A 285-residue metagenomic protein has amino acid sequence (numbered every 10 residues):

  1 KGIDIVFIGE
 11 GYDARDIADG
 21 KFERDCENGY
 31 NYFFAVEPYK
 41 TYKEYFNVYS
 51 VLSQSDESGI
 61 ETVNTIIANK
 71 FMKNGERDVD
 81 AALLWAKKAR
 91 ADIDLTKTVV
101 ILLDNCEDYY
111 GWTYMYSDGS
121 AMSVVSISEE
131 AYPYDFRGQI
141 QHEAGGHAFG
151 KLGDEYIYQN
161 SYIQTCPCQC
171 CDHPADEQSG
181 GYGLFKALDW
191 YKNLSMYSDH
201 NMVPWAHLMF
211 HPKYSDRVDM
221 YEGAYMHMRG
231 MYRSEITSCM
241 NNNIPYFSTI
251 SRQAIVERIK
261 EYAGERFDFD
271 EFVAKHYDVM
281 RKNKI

Functional and structural regions predicted by a protein language model:
K1, K40-K43, A91-K97, K213-S215 (+2 more regions): Extracellular/periplasmic catalytic domains that process cell-envelope and extracellular macromolecules
K1-L95, N105-D108, Y277: Propeptide-to-catalytic entry region of secreted or membrane-anchored zinc metalloproteases
D4-G9, N47-S50, V99-L103, S123-S126 (+3 more regions): Structural recognition of the beta-strand scaffold that forms the well-ordered cores of secreted hydrolase catalytic
Y12, D16-D25, S117-A144: Short pre-active-site segment immediately N-terminal to the catalytic Zn-binding motif
R15-D19, S58-I60, Y109-V125, F149 (+1 more regions): Extracytoplasmic/secreted cell-surface and envelope-processing proteins
R24-Y32, H147, Q253, E257: Solvent-exposed, polar/charged alpha-helical surfaces in well-ordered, non-transmembrane soluble domains, broadly
N31-Y39, G145, G150-D154: Sec-exported extracytoplasmic/periplasmic mature domains
E155-I285: Replace "(M1/M4/M9/M12/WLM)" with "(e.g., M1/M4/M8/M9/M12/M26/WLM)" and add "not limited to" to clarify scope
